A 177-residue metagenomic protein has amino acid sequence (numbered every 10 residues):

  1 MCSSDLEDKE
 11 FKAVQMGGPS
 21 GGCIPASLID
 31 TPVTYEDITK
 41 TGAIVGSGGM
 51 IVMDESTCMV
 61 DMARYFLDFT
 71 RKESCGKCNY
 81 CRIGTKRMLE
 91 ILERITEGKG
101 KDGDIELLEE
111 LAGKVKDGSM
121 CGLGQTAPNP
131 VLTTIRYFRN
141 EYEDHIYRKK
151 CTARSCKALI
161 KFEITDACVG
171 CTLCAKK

Functional and structural regions predicted by a protein language model:
L6-K40, R136: Terminal amphipathic helices with adjacent charged low-complexity linkers/tails
D30-F162: Ferredoxin-type iron-sulfur electron-transfer modules in oxidoreductases and energy-metabolism complexes
I164-G170: Short Cys/His-rich zinc-binding micro-motifs
G170-K177: C-type cytochrome heme c attachment motif
